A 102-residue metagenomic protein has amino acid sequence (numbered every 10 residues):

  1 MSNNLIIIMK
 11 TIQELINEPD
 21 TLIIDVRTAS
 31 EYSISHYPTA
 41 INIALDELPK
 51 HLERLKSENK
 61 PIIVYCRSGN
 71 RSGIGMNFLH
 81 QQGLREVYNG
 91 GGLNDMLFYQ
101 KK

Functional and structural regions predicted by a protein language model:
S2-L22, V26-K60, N70-K102: Rhodanese-like catalytic fold shared by cysteine-dependent sulfurtransferases and DSP/PTP-type phosphatases
Y65: Short, surface-exposed ligand- or partner-binding patches at beta-edge/loop junctions that are enriched in aromatics
